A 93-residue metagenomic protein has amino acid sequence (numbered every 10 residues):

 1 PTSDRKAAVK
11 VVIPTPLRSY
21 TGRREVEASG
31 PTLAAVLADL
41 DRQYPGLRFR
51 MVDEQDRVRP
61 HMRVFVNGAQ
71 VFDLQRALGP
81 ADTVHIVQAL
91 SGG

Functional and structural regions predicted by a protein language model:
P1-G92: Ubiquitin-like/PB1-type beta-grasp interaction modules and other compact soluble beta-rich domains
